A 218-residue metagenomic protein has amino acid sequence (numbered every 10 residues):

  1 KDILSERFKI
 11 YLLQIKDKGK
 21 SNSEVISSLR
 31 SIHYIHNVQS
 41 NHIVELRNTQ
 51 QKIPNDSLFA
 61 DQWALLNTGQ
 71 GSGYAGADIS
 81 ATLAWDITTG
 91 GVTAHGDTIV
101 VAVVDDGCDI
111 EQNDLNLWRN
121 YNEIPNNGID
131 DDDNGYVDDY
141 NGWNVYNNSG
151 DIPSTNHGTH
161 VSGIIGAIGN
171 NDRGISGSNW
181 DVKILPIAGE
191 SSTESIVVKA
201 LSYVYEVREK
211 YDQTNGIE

Functional and structural regions predicted by a protein language model:
D2-G19, H42, L46, L185: Surface-exposed aromatic
S5-F8, R30-I99, C108-D114: Protease zymogen maturation seam
E6, K18-N22, Y74-A77, S154 (+2 more regions): Solvent-exposed, acidic/flexible segments
N22-I32: Short amphipathic alpha-helices in soluble, non-transmembrane regions that often serve as interface/regulatory elements
T82-V197, D212-E218: Subtilisin-like serine protease catalytic core
V198-E206: Amphipathic, non-transmembrane alpha-helical secondary structure
